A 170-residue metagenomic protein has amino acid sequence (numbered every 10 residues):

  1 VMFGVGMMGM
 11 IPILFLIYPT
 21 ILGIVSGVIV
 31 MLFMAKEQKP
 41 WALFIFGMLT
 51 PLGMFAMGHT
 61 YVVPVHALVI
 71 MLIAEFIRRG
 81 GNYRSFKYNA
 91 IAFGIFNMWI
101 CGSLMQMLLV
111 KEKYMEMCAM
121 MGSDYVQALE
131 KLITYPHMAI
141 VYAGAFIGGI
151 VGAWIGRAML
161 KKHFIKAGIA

Functional and structural regions predicted by a protein language model:
V1, A67-M105, A153: Short helix-perturbing small/polar motifs within transmembrane alpha-helices
V1, V25-V30, L43-M54, V69-E75: Hydrophobic, membrane-inserted alpha-helices
V1-W41: Hydrophobic transmembrane alpha-helices
V5, M34, M54, A74 (+3 more regions): Membrane-water interface at transmembrane helix exits
M7-I11, F15, T50-R78: Interfacial aromatic-anchored transmembrane helix boundaries in multi-pass membrane proteins
P12, E37, W41, Y61 (+5 more regions): Membrane-interfacial segments
T20-I21, L43-M48, P64-V65, N89-I91 (+1 more regions): Hydrophobic alpha-helical transmembrane segments
A90-I165: Membrane-embedded alpha-helical hairpins and interfacial helices in multi-pass inner-membrane proteins
